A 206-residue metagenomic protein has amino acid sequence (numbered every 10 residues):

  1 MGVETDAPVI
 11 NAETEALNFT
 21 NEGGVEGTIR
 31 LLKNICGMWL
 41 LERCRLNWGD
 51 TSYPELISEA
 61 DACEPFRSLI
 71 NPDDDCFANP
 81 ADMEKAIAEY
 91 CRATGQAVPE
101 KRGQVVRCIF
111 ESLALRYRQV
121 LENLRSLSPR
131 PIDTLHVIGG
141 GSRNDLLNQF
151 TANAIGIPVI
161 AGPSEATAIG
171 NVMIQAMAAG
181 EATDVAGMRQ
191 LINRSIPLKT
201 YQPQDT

Functional and structural regions predicted by a protein language model:
M1-T134, R143-T167, M173-Q204: Active-site core segments that coordinate phosphate-bearing ligands/cofactors across diverse enzyme families
G140: Glycine-rich Rossmann-fold phosphate-binding loop(s) that bind the pyrophosphate of adenine dinucleotide cofactors
